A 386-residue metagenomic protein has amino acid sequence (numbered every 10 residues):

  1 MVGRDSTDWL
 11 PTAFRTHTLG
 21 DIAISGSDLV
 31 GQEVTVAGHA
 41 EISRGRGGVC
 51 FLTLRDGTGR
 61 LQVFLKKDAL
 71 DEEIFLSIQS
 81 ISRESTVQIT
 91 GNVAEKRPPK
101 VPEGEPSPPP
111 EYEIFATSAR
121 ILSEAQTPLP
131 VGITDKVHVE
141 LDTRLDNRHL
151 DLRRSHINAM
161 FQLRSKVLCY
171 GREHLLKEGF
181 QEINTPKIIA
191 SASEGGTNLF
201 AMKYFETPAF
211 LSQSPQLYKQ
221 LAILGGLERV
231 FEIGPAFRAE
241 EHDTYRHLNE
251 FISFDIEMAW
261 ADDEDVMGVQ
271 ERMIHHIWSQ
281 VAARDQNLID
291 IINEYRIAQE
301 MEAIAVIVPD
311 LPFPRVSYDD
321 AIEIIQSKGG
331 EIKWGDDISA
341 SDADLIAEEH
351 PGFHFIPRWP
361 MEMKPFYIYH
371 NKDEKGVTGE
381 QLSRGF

Functional and structural regions predicted by a protein language model:
M1-R4, I338: Short linear motifs centered on Gly/Pro in flexible linkers and helix caps
G3, T7-A259: Class II aminoacyl-tRNA synthetase-like tRNA-binding/catalytic domains
F161-S165, C169, W260, E264 (+3 more regions): Short amphipathic alpha-helical segments with heptad-repeat character
E182-N184, L288-I297, I356: Cytochrome P450 heme-thiolate monooxygenase catalytic core
I183, A282-Q286, E331-W334: Acidic/polar loop patches that form or flank catalytic/metal-binding clefts of enzymes that bind anionic ligands
I188, N198-H276, I297-F386: A translation/RNA-centric and nucleic-acid-associated enzymatic feature enriched in Class II aminoacyl-tRNA synthetases
H276-N293: Flexible helix-coil linker/hinge segments at domain or subdomain boundaries
